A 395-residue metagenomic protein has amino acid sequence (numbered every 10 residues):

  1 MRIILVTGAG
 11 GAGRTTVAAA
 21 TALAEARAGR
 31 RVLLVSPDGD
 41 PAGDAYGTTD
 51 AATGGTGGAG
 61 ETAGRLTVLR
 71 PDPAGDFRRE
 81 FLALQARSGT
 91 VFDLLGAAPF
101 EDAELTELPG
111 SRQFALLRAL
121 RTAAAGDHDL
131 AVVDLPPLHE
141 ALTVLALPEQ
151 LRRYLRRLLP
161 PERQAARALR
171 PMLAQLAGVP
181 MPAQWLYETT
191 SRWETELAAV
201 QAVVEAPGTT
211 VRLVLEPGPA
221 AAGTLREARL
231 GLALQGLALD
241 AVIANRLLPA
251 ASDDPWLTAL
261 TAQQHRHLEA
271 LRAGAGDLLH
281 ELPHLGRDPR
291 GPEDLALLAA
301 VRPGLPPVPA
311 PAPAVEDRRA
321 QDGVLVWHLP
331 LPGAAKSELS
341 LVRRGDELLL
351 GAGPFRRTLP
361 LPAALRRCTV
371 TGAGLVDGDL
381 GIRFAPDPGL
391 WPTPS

Functional and structural regions predicted by a protein language model:
M1-I3: Extreme N-terminal starter segment of soluble prokaryotic enzymes
L5-P73, V133-R153: Walker A/P-loop NTP-binding active-site region of P-loop NTPases, recognizing the glycine-rich GxxxxGKT/S
A12, A19-A20, R112, R118-A131 (+1 more regions): Conserved catalytic-core segment of NTP-binding enzymes
G39-L84, L117-L130, Q150-L151, R157-P171 (+1 more regions): Phosphate-binding loop that captures ATP/GTP phosphates
S88-T122, H128: ATP-hydrolysis module of ASCE/P-loop NTPase motor domains, specifically the Walker B Asp-Glu catalytic pair
L169, L197-K336, G345-T369, A385-L390 (+1 more regions): C-terminal lobe/tail of nucleotide-utilizing enzymes
A320, L341-G345, L375-D377: Generic beta-strand structural signal
L365-D379: Short, surface-exposed loop/turn motifs with a glycine/proline- and acidic-biased composition
